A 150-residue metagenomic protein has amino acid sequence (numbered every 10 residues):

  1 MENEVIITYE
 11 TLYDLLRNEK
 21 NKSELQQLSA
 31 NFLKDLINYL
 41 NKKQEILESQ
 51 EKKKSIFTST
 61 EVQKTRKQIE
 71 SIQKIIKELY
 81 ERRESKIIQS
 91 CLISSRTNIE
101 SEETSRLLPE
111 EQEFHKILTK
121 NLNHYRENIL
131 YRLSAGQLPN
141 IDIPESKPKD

Functional and structural regions predicted by a protein language model:
M1-K149: Charge/polar-rich, low-complexity and marginally structured segments
